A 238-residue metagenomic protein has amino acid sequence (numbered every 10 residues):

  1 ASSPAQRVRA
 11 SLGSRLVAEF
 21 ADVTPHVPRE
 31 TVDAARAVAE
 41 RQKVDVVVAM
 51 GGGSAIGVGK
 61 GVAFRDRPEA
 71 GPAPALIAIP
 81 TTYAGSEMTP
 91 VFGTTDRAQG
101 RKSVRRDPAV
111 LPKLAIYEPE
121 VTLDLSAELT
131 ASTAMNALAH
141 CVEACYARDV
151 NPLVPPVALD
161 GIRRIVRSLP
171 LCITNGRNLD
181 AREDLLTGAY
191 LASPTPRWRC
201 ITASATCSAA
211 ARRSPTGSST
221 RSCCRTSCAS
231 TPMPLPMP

Functional and structural regions predicted by a protein language model:
A1-V46: ATP/NTP phosphate-donor binding region
S2-P4, R29-E30, S54-G61, G85-T89 (+2 more regions): Short glycine/serine/threonine-rich phosphate/pyrophosphate-binding segments that cradle anionic phosphate groups
H26, S54-A55, V62-R65, T81-G85 (+2 more regions): Acidic, glycine-rich active-site loops and adjacent beta-strand->loop/helix elements that engage anionic groups
A39-V62, D66-T81, S204: A short, small-residue-rich loop immediately preceding and capping a beta-strand
F64-L153, P234, P238: A glycine/threonine-rich phosphate-anchoring loop and its flanking beta-alpha core in nucleotide/phosphate-binding
A144-P196, T206-A209: Glycine-rich phosphate/diphosphate-binding loops and the adjacent beta-loop-alpha structural elements that coordinate
S208-P238: Gly/Pro-rich interdomain helix-loop hinge
